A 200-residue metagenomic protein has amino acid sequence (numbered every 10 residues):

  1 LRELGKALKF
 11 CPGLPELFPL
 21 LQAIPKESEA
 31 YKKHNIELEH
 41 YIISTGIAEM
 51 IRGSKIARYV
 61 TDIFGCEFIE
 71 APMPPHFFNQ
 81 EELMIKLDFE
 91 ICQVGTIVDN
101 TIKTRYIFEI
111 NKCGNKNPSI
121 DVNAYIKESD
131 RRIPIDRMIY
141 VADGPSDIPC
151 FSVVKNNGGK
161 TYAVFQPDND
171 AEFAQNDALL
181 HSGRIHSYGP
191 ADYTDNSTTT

Functional and structural regions predicted by a protein language model:
L1-L4: Short glycine/proline- and acidic residue-enriched helix-loop micro-motifs that form flexible lids or anion-recognition
K6-Y41, T45-T200: C-terminal cap/substrate-recognition subdomain and adjoining C-terminal extension of metal-dependent phosphatase-like
